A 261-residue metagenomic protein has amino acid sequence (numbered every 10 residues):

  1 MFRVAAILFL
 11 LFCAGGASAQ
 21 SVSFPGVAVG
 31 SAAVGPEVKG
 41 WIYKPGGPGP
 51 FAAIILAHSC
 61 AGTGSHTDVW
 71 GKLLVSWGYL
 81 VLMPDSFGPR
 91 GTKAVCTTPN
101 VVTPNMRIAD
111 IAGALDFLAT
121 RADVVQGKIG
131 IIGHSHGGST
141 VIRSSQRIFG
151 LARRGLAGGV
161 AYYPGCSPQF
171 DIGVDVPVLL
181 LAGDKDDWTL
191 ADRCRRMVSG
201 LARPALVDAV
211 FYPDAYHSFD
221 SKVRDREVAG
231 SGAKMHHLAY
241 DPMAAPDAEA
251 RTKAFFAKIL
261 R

Functional and structural regions predicted by a protein language model:
A19-G49: N-terminal cap/lid segment of alpha/beta-hydrolase-fold proteins
G47-F51, L56-K93, P168-Q169, K185-A191: Short substrate-entry loop that stabilizes the transition state in hydrolases
A61, S65-D68, L73, S86-M106 (+1 more regions): Cap/lid segment of the alpha/beta-hydrolase catalytic domain
A61-S65, W77, N105-D175: Primarily recognizes the serine-hydrolase "nucleophile elbow" in alpha/beta-hydrolase and SGNH/GDSL folds
H136, D184-D187, P213-Y216: Acidic beta-to-alpha connecting loop that harbors the catalytic carboxylate
V174, L180-A182: Short beta-strand/loop motif that positions the catalytic acidic residue of the alpha/beta-hydrolase fold
V176, L190-G200, R224: Short alpha-helix in the alpha/beta-hydrolase fold that links the catalytic acid
V207-R261: C-terminal catalytic histidine-bearing segment of alpha/beta-hydrolase fold enzymes
